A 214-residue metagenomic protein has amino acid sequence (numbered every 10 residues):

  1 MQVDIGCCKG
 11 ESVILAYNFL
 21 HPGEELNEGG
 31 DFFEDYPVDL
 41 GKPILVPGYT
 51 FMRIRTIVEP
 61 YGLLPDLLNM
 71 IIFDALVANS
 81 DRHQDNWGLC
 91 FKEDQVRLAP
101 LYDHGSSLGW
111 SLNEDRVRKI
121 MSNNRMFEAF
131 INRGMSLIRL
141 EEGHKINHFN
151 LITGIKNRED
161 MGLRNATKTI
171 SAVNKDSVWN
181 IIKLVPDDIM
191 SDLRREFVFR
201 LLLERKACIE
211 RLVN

Functional and structural regions predicted by a protein language model:
M1-V38: Conserved ATP-binding subdomain of kinase catalytic cores across diverse folds
Q2-K9, H83-K92, N214: Short alpha-helical "patches" and their helix-cap loops
L26-G29, D39-P43, E114-D115, N123-E128: Glycine-rich loops and low-complexity Gly/Arg-rich segments that provide flexible linkers or classic glycine-based
E28-R55: Amphipathic, charge-rich alpha-helical segments that serve as recognition/docking helices
V46-N113: Conserved kinase catalytic-core segment
C90-N214: C-terminal catalytic region of ATP-dependent kinase domains
